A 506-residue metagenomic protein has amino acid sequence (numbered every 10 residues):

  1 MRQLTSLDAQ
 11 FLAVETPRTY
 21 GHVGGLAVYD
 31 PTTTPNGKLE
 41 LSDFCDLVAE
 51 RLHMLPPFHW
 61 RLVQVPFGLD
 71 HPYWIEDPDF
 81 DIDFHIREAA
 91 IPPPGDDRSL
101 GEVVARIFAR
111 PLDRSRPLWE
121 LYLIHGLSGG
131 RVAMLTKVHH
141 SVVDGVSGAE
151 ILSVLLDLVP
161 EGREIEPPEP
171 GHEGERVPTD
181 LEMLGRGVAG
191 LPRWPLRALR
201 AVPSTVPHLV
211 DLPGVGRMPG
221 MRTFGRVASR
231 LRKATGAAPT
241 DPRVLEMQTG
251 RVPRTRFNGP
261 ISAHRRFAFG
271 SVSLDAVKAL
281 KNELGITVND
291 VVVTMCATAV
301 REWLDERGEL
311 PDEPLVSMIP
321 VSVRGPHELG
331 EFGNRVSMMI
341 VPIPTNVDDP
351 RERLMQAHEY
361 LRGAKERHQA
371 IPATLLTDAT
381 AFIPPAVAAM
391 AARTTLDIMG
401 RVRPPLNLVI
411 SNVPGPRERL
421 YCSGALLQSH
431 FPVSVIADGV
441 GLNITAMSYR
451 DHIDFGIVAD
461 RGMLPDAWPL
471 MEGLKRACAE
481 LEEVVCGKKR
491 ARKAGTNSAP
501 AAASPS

Functional and structural regions predicted by a protein language model:
M1-D8, L26-E40, C45-V440, I444-S506: Soluble acyl-CoA-dependent acyltransferase catalytic core bearing the H(X)4D motif
S6-R18: Acidic, low-complexity proline/glycine-rich segments
Y20-G21, S42: TRNA-binding/sensing appendages of the translation machinery
